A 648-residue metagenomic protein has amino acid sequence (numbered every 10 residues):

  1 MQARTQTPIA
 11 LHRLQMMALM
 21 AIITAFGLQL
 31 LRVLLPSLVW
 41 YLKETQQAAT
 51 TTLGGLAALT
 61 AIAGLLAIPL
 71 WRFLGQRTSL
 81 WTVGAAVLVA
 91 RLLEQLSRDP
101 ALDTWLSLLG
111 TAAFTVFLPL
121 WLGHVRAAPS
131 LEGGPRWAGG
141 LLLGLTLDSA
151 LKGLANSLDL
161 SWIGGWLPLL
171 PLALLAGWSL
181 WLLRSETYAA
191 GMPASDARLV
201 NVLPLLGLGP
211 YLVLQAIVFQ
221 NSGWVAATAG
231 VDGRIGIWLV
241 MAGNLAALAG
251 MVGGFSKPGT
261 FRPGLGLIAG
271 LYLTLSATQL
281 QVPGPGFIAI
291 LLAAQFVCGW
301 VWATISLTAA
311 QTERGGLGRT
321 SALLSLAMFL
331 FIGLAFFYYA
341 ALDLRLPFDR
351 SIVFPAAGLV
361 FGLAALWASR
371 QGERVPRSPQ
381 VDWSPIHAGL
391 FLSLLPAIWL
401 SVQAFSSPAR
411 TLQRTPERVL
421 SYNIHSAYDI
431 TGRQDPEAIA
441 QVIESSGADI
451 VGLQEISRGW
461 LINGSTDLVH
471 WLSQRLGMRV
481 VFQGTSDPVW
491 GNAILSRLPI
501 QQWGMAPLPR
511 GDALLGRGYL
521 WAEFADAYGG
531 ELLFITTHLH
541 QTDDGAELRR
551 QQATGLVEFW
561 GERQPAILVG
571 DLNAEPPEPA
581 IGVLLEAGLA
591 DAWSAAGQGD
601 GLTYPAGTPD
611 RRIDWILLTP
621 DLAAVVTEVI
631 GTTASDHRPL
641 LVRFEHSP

Functional and structural regions predicted by a protein language model:
A3-A10, Q29-T45, A57-T60, P69-L70 (+6 more regions): Metal-dependent phosphoester-hydrolase catalytic domains
L14-G27: Pair of pore-lining "gating" transmembrane helices in MFS-fold secondary transporters
F26-L65, L239-N244, E417-I424, D435-S465 (+7 more regions): Active-site beta-strand/loop signature of hydrolases that rely on acidic residues for catalysis
A229-I235, S426-Y428, L508-R510, H538-G545: Surface-exposed cleft-lining segments at the edges of enzyme active sites
V375-S378, A388-Q441, S445: N-terminal signal-anchor transmembrane helix
V402-T411, I424, T431, I450 (+3 more regions): Structured beta-strand-rich core segments of catalytic domains in phosphoester-bond hydrolases
R414, A513-G516, G607-P609, A634: A generic structural micro-feature
T431-E437, S465, Q598-A606: N-terminal post-signal-peptidase region of extra-cytosolic proteins
